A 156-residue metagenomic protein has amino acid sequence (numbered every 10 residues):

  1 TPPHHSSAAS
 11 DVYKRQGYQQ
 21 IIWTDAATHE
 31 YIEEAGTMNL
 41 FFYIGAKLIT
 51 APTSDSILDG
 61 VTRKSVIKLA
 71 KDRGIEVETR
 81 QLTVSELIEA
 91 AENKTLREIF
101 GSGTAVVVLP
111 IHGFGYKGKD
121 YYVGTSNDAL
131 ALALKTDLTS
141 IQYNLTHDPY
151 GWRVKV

Functional and structural regions predicted by a protein language model:
T1, G17-Y18, T104: Generic detector of short alpha-helix boundary/capping microenvironments and adjacent low-complexity segments
T1-A9, Y13: Single conserved hydrophobic/aromatic residue that forms the stacking wall/gate of nucleotide- or nucleobase-binding
S7, Q16-I22: Internal active-site segments that recognize and position negatively charged phosphoryl groups and nucleotide moieties
S10, Q20, T28-E30: Generic recognition of flexible, low-complexity loop/linker segments
K14-G17, D72-G74: Secondary-structure boundary elements
T24-V156: Conserved catalytic-core subdomain
